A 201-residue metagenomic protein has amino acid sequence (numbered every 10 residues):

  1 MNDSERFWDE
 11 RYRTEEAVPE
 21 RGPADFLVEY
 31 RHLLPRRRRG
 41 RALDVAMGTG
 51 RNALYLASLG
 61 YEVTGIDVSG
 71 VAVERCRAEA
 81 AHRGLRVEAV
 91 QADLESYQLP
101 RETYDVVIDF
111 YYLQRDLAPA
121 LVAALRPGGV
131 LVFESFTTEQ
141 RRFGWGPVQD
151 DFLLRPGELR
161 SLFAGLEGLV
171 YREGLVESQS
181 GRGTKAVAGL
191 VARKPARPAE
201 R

Functional and structural regions predicted by a protein language model:
M1-R37: Conserved class I S-adenosyl-L-methionine
R39-G48: Conserved class I S-adenosyl-L-methionine
S69-V71: Conserved SAM/SAH-binding beta-strand->alpha-helix loop
C76-R77: Conserved SAM-binding loop
R83-L94: Conserved SAM-binding strand-loop segment of SAM-dependent methyltransferases
L99-V106: A short acidic, Gly/Pro-enriched loop at the edge of an enzyme's catalytic core that lines a small-molecule cofactor
L113-A124: A short, conserved alpha-helix within the catalytic core of class I
G129-F136: Conserved beta-strand signature within the Rossmann-like core of class I S-adenosyl-L-methionine
